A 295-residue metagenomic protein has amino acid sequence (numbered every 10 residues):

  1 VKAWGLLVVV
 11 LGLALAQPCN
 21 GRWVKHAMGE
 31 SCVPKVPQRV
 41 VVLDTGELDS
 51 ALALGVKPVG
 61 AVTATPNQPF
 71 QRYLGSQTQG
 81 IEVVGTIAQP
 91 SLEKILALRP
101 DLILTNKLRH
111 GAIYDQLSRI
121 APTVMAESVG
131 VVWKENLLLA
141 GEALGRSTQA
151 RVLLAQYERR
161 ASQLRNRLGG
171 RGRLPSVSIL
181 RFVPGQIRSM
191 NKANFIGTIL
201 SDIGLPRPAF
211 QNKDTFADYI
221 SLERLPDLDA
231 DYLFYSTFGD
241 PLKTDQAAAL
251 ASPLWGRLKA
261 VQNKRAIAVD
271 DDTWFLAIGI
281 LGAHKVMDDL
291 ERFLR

Functional and structural regions predicted by a protein language model:
V1-L6: Bacterial N-terminal signal peptides that target proteins for export
V8-P18: Hydrophobic h-region of N-terminal signal peptides that target proteins for export in Gram-negative bacteria
H26-M28, V84-E93, K213-L222: Short helix-initiation/N-cap motifs at beta->coil->alpha
E30, A112-P184, T273-R295: Extracytoplasmic substrate-binding proteins
R39-A51, R151-P206, F210: Basic- and aromatic-lined ligand-binding clefts that recognize polyanionic substrates
T45-K94: A short, structured surface patch at a secondary-structure boundary
L92-K94, R99-L104, P122, D229-L233: Proline-aspartate-enriched helix->loop->beta-strand connector
Y232-R295: Structured C-terminal subdomain patch of bacterial secreted/periplasmic proteins
